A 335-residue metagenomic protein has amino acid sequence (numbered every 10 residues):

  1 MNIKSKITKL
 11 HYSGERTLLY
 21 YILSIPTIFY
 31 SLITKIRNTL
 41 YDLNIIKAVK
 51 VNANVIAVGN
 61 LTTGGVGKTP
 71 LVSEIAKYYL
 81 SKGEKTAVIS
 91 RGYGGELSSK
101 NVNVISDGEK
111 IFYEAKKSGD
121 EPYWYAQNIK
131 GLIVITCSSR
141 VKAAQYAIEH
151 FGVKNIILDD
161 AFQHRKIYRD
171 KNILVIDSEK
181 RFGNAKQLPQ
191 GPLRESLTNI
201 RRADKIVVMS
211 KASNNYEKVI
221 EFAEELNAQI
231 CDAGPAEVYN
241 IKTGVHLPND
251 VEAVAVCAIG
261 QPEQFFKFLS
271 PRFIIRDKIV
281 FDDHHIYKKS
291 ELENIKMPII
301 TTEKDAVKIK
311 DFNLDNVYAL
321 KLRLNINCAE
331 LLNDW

Functional and structural regions predicted by a protein language model:
N2-N54: A transmembrane-helix-recognition feature enriched in membrane-embedded lipid enzymes and envelope glyco-/phospholipid
F29, T69, Y125, D159 (+3 more regions): Residue-level signal for inorganic ion chemistry
V58-I75: Glycine-rich phosphate-binding P-loop
E74-L132: N-terminal phosphate/diphosphate-binding loop that engages ATP/GTP or pyrophosphate donors across diverse enzyme folds
A126-Y168: Phosphate-binding/switch loop-helix module in NTP-utilizing enzymes
E149, A161-D250, V254, F266-L269 (+1 more regions): Conserved catalytic-core segment of NTP-binding enzymes
P235-E237, F281-I286, D315-W335: Short, flexible loop segments at boundaries between secondary-structure elements
P262-I309, Y318: A C-terminal functional module that forms or caps the active site or interfaces directly with catalytic machinery
